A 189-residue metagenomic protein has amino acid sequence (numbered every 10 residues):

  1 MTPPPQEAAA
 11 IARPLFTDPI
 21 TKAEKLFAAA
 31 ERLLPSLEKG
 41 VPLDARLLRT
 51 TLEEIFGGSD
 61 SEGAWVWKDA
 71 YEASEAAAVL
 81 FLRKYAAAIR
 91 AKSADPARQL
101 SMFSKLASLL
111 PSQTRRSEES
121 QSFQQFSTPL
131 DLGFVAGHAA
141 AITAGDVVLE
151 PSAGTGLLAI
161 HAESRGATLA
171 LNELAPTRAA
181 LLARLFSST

Functional and structural regions predicted by a protein language model:
M1-T189: Class I S-adenosyl-L-methionine-dependent methyltransferase catalytic core
